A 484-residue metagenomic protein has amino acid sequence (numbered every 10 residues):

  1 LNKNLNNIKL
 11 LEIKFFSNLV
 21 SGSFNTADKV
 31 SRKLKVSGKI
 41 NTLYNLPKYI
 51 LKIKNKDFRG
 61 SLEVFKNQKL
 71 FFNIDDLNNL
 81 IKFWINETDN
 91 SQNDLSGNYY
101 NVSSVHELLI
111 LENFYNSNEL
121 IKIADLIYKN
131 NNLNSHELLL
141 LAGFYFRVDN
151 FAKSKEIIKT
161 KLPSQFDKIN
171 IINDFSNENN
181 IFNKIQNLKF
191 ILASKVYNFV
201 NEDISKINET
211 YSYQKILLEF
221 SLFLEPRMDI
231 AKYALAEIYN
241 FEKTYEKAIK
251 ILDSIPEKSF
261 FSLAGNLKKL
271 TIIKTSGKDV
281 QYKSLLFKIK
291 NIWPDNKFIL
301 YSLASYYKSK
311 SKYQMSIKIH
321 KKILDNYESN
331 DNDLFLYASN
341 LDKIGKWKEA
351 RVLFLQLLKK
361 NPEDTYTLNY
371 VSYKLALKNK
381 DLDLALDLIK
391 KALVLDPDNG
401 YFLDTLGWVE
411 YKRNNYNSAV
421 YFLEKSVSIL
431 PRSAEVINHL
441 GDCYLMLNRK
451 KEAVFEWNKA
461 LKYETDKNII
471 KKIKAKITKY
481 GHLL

Functional and structural regions predicted by a protein language model:
L1-R32, V36-Q281, P294-Y313, S329-I344 (+7 more regions): Alpha-helical solenoid repeat scaffolds
K33-L34, Q68, I127, K161 (+8 more regions): Canonical positions in the second alpha-helix
L334, V394-L395: Long, helix-rich interaction regions
K348, N369-Y370, L386, W408 (+2 more regions): Feature representing long, continuous alpha-helical segments
L384, K412-N414, S418, E424-H439 (+3 more regions): C-terminal soluble interaction/assembly domains
